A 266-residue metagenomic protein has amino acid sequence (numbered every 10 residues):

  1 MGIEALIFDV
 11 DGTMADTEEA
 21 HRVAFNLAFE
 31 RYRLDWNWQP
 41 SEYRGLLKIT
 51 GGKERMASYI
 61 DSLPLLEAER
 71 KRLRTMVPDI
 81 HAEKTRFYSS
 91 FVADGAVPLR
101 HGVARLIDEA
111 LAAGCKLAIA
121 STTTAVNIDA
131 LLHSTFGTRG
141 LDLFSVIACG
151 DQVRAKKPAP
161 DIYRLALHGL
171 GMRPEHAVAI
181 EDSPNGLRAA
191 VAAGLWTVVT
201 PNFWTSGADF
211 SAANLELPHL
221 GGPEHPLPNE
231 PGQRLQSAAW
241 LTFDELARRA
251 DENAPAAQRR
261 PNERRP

Functional and structural regions predicted by a protein language model:
G2-I3, D108, T124-P266: Asp-based, Mg2+/Mn2+-dependent phosphohydrolase catalytic module
G2-V10, M14-H101, D108-A113: N-terminal helical cap/lid subdomain that shapes the substrate entry/recognition surface in HAD-like hydrolases
T13, T17, S121, G186: Ser/Thr-glycine-rich phosphate-binding loops at phosphate-binding pockets of nucleotides, nucleotide cofactors
M14, L117-A120, A179-I180: Conserved SAM-binding loop
E19, N37, K71, V97 (+4 more regions): Non-catalytic, surface-exposed connector residues within folded enzymatic/regulatory domains
F25, K84, S121, A159 (+1 more regions): Residue-level signature of catalytic and energy-coupling elements of molecular machines, predominantly ATP/GTP-dependent
G114-C115, L195: A generic structural motif
